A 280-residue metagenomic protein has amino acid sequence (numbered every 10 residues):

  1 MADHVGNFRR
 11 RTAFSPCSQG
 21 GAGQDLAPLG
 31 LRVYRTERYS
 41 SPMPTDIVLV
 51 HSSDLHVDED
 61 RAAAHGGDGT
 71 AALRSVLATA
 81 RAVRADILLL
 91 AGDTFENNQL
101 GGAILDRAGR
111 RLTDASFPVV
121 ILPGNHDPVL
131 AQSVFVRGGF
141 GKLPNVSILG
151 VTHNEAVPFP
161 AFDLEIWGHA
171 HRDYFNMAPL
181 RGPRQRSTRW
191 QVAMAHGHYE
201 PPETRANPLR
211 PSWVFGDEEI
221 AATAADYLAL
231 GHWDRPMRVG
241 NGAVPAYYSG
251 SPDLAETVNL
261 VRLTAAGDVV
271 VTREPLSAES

Functional and structural regions predicted by a protein language model:
L26-L31: Leucine-biased recognition of intrinsically disordered, low-complexity hydrophobic segments
V33-R107, L180, R186-S187: N-terminal active-site segment of His-dependent metallophosphoesterases
I87, N97-T257, R262: His/Asp/Glu-rich metal-coordinating catalytic cores of metallo-dependent phosphodiesterases/hydrolases acting on
L254-S280: Acidic, His/Gly-rich catalytic cores of divalent-metal-dependent hydrolytic chemistry
